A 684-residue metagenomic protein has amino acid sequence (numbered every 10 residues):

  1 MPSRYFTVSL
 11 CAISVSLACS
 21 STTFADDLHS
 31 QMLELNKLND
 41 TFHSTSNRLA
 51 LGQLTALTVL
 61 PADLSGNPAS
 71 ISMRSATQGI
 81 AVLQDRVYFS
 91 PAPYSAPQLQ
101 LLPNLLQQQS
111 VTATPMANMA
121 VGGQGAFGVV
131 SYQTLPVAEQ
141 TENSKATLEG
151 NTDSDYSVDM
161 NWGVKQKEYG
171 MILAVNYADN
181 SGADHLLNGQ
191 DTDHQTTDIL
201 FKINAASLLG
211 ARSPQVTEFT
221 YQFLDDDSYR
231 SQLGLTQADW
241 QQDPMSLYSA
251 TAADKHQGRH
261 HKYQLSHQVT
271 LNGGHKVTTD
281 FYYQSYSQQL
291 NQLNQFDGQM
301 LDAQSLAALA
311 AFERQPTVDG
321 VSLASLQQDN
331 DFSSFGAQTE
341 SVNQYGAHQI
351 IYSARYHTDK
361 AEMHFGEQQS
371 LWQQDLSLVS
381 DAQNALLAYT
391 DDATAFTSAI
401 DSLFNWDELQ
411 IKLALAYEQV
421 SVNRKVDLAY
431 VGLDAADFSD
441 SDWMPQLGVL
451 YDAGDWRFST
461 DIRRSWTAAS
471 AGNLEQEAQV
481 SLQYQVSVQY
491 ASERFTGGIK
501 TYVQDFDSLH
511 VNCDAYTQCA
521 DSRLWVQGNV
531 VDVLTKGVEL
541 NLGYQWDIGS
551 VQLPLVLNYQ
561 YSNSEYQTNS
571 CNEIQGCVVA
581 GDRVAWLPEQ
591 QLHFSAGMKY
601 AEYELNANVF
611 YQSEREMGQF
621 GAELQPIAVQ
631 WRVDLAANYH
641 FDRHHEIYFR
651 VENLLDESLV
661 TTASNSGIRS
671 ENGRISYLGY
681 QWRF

Functional and structural regions predicted by a protein language model:
C11, G163-K167, N204-L208, Q222 (+6 more regions): Conserved C-terminal beta-signal and adjacent last beta-strands/turns of outer-membrane beta-barrel proteins
L51-V87: Extracytoplasmic beta-strand/coil segments of soluble accessory domains associated with Gram-negative outer-membrane
V59, V87-P115, L235: Short acidic/polar hinge/loop motifs at secondary-structure boundaries that mediate gating or recognition
L102-N143, R683: A beta-strand signature from Gram-negative outer-membrane beta-barrel systems, especially the internal plug domain
N143, G150-D179, L187-S231, K255-G274 (+2 more regions): Transmembrane beta-barrel wall of Gram-negative outer-membrane proteins
M160, K276-N294, L450-S465, E477-D547 (+1 more regions): Membrane-embedded beta-barrel scaffold of Gram-negative outer-membrane proteins
F332, Q344-D359, Q368, W372-Q374 (+6 more regions): Structural signature of Gram-negative outer-membrane beta-barrels, strongest in the C-terminal barrel of TonB-dependent
Q344-G346, F404-I411, V420, R494-T496 (+5 more regions): Gram-negative outer-membrane beta-barrel transporters
